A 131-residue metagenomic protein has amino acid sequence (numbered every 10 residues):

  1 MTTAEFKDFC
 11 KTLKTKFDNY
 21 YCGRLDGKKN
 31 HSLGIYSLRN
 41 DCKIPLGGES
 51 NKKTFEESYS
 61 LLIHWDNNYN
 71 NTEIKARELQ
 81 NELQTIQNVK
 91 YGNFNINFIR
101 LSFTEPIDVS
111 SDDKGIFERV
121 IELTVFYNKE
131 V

Functional and structural regions predicted by a protein language model:
M1-Y20, K28, R39-V131: Charged, amphipathic alpha-helical segments and their flanking helix caps
S32-L33: Ser/Thr-rich, low-complexity intrinsically disordered terminal regions
